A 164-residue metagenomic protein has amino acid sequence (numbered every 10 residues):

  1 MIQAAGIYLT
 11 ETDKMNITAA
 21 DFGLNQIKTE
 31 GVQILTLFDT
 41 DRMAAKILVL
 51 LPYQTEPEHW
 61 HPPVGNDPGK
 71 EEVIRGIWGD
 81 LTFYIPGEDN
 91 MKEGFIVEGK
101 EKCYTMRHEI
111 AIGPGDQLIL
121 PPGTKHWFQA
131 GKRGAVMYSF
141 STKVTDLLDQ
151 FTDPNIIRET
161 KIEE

Functional and structural regions predicted by a protein language model:
M1-I47, V64, E98-K102, E164: A short, N-terminal "cap"/entry segment at the start of jelly-roll beta-barrel domains of the cupin/DSBH fold
T29, I47-P68, G87-D89, A111-P114 (+1 more regions): Conserved short histidine dyad/triad with adjacent acidic residue
D41-M43, P52-E56, D80: Short, charged/polar surface micro-motifs in flexible loops or helix N-caps
A44, K70, E98, M106-R107 (+1 more regions): Short, solvent-exposed loop/turn positions at domain surfaces that link secondary-structure elements or cap domain
I47, V73, W127: Short, surface-exposed charged micro-motifs
L51-P52, G69-M91, I96-G99: Glycine- and acidic-residue-biased ligand/ion/polar-headgroup-sensing regions
P57-E58, N66, F83-Y84, I110 (+3 more regions): Short beta-strand His + acidic residue motifs that chelate non-heme Fe in jelly-roll/DSBH and cupin folds
E88-T105, K125-E164: Double-stranded beta-helix
